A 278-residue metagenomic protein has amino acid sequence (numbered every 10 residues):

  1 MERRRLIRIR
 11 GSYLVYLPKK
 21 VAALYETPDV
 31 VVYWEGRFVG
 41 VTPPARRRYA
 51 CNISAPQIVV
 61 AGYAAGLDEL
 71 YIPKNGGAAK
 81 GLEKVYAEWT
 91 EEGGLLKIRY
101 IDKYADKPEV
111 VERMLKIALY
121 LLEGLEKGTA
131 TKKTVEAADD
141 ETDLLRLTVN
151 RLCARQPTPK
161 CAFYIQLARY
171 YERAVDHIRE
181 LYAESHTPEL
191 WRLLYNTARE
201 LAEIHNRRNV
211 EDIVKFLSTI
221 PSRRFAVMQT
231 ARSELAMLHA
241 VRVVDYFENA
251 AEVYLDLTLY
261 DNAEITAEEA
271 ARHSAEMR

Functional and structural regions predicted by a protein language model:
R3, Y16-V31, R37-R278: Cytosolic, long alpha-helical scaffolding segments
R3-Y13: Short, basic/aromatic beta-hairpin or loop at an interaction surface
R8, Y33-W34: Generic beta-strand structural signal
